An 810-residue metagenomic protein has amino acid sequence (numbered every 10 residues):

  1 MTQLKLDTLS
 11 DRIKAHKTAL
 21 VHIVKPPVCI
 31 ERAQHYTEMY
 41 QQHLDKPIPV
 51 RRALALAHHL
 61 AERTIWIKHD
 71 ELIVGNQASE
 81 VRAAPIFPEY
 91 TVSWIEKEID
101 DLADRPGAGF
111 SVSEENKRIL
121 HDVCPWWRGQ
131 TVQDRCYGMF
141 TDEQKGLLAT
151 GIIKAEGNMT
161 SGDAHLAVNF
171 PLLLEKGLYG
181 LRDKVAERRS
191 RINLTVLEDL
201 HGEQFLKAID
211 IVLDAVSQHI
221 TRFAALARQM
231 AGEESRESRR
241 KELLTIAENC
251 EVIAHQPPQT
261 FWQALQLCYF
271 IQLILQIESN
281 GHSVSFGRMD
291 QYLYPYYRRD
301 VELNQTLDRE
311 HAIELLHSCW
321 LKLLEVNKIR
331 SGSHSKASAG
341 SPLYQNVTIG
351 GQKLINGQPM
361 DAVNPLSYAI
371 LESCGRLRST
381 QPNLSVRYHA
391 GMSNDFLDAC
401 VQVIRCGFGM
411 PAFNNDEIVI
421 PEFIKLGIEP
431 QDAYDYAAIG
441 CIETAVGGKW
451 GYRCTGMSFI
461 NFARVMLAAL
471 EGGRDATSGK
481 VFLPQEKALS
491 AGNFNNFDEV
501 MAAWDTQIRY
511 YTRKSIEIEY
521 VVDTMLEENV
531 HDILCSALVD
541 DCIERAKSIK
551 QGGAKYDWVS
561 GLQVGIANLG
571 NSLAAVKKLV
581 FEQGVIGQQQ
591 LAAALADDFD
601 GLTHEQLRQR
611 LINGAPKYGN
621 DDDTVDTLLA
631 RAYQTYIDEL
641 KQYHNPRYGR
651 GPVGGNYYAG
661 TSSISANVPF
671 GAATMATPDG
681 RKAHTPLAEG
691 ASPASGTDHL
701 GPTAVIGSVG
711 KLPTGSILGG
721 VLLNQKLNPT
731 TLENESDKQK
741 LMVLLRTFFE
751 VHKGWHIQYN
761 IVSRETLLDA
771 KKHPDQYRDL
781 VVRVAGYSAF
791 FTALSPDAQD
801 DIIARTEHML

Functional and structural regions predicted by a protein language model:
T2-L206, S238-T245, N249-L810: Conserved catalytic cores of very large enzyme subunits
K207-Q218: Extended non-globular scaffold/tether segments
S217, A224, R228-A231, R240 (+2 more regions): Heptad-repeat amphipathic alpha-helical coiled-coil interaction surface used for oligomerization/assembly
T221, A225-R228, A574, E807: Short amphipathic alpha-helical segments enriched in leucine
